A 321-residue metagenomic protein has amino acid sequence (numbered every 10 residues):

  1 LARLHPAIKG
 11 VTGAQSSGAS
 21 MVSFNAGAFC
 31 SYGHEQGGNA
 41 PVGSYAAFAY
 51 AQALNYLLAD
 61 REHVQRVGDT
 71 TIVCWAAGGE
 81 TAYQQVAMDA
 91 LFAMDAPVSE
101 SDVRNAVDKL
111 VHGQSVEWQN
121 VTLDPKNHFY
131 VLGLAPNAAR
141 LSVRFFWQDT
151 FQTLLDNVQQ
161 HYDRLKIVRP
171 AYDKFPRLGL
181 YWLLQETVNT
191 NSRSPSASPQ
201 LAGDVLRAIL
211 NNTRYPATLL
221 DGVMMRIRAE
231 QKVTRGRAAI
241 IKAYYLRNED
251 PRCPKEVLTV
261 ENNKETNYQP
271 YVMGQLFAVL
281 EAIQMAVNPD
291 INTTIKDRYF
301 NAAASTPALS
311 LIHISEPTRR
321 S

Functional and structural regions predicted by a protein language model:
L1-L311, S315, R319-S321: Extended alpha-helical scaffolding segments
